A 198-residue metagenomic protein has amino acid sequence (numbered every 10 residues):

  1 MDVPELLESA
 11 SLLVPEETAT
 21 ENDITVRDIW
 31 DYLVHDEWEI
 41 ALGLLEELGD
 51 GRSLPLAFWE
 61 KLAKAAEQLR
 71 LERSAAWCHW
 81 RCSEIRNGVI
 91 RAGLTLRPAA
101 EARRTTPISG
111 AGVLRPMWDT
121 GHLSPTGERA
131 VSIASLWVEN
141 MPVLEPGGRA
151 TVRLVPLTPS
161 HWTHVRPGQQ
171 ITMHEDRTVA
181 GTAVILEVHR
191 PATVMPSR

Functional and structural regions predicted by a protein language model:
M1-G88: C-terminal-biased regions
I85-R198: C-terminal effector/interaction modules appended to NTPase cores
